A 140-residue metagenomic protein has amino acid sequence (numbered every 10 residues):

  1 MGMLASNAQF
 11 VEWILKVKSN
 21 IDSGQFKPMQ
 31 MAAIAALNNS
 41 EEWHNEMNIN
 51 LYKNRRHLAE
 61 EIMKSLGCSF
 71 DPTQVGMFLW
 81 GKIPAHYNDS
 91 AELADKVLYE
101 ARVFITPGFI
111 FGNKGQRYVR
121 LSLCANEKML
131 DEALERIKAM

Functional and structural regions predicted by a protein language model:
M1-M140: PLP-dependent class I/II
